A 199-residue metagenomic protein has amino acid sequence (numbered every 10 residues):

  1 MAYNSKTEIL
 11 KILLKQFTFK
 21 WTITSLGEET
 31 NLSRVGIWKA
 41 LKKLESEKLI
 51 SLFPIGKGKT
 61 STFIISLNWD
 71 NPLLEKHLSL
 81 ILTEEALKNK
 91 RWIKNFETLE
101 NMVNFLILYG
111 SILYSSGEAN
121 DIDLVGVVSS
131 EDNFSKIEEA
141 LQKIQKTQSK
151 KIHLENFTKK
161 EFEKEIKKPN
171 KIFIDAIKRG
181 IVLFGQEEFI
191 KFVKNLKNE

Functional and structural regions predicted by a protein language model:
M1-F105, L113-A119, V128-E199: Catalytic core of pol beta-like nucleotidyltransferases
L124: Gly/serine-rich nucleotide phosphate-binding loop at the start of the catalytic core of nucleotide/ADP-ribose-handling
